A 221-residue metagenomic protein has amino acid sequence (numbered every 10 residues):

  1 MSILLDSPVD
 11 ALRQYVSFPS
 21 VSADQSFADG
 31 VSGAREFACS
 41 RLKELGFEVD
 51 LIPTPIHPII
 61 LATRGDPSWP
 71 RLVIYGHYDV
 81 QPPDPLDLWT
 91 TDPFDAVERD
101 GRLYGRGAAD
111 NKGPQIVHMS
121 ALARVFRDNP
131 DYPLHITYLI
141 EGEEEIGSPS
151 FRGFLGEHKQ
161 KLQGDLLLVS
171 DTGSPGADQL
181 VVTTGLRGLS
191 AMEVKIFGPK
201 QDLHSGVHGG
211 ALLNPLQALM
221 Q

Functional and structural regions predicted by a protein language model:
M1-A108, V125-L134: Acidic/His- and Gly-rich active-site-bordering loop/insert found across diverse amide/peptide-bond hydrolases
D100-L103, A108-Q221: Fold-level recognition of mixed alpha/beta catalytic cores in primary-metabolism enzymes, strongest
